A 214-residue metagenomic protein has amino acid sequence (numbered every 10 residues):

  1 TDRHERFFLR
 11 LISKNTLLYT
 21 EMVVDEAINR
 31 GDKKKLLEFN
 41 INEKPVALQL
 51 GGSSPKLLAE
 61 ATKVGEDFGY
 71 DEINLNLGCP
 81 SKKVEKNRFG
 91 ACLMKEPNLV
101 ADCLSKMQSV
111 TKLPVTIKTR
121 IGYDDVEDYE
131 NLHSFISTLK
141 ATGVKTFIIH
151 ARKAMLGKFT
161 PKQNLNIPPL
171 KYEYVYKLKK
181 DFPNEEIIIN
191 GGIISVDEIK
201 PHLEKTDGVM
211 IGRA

Functional and structural regions predicted by a protein language model:
T1-A214: Flavin-dependent oxidoreductase catalytic cores
